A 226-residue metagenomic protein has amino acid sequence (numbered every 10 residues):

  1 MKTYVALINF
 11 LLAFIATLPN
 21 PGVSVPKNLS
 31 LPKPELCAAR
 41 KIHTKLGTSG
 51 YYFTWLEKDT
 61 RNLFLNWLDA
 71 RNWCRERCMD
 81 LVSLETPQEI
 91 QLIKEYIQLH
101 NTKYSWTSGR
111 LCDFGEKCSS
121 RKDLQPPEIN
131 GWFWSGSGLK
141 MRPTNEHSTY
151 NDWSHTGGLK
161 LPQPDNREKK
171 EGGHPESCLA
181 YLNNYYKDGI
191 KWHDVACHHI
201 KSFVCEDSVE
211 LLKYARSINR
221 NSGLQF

Functional and structural regions predicted by a protein language model:
K2-F226: Extracellular, disulfide-bonded carbohydrate-recognition/adhesion ectodomains, dominated by C-type lectin-like domains
